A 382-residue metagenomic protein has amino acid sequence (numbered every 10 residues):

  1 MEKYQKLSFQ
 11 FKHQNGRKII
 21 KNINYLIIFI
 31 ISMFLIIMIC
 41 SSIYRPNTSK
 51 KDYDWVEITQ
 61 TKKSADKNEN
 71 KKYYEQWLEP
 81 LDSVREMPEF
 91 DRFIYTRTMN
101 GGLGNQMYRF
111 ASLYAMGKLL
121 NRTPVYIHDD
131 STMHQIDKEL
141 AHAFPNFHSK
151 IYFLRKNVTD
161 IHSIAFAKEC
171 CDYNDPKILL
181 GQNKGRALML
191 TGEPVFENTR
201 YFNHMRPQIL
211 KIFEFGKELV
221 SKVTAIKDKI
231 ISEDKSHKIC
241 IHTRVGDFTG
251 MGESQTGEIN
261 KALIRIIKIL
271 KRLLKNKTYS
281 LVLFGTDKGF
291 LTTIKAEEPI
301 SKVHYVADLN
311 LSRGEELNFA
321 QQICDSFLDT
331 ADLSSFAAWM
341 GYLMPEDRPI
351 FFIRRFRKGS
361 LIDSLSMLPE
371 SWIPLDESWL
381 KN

Functional and structural regions predicted by a protein language model:
E2-E57: N-terminal signal-anchor transmembrane helix specifying type II single-pass membrane topology of secretory-pathway
I58, S64-F93, D129-T278, L375-D376: Secretory-pathway luminal glycosyltransferase catalytic domains
T98-Y108, G250-G252: A short, glycine/small-residue-rich beta-strand->loop->alpha-helix junction that serves as a flexible
G101, D130-H134, V195, R244-F248 (+3 more regions): Short, solvent-exposed loop/turn segments at secondary-structure junctions
Q106-K118, N260-K271: Histidine-anchored nucleotide/phosphate-binding helix
H134-K150, F290-S301, L361-L368: Short, aromatic/basic amphipathic alpha-helical patches
K277-R354: Donor-binding and catalytic core of enzymes assembling or modifying cell-surface/extracellular glycoconjugates
A337-N382: Nucleotide-sugar donor-binding patch of glycosyltransferase catalytic domains
